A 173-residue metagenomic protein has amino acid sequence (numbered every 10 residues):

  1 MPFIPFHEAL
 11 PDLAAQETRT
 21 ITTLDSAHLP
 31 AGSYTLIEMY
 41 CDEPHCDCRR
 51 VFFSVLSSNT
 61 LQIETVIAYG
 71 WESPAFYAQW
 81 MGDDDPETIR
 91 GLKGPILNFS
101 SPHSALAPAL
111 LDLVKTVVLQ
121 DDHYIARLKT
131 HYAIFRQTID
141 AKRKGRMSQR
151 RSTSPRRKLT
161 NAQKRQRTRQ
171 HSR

Functional and structural regions predicted by a protein language model:
M1-T20: Charged, compositionally biased non-catalytic regions
E8-P11, T22, Y34, R157: Intrinsic-disorder/low-complexity peptide segments enriched for small residues
D12, L29-S33, R90, S104: Alpha-helical context
A14, P44, A75-Y77: Residues in flexible loops and secondary-structure boundaries
T22-Y69: Amphipathic, interaction-prone secondary-structure segments
S73-R167: Acidic, low-complexity intrinsically disordered segments
Q170: Long C-terminal interaction/binding lobes of large macromolecular proteins
